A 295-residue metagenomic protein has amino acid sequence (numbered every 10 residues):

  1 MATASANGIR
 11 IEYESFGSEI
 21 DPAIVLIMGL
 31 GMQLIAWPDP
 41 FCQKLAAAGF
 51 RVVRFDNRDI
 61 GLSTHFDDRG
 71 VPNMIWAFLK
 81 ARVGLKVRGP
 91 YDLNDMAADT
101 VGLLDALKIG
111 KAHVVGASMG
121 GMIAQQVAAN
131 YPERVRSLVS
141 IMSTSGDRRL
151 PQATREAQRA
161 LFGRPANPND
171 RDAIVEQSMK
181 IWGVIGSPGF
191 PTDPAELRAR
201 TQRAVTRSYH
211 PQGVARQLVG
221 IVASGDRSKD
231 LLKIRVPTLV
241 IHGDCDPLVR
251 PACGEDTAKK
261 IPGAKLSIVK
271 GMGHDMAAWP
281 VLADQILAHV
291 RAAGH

Functional and structural regions predicted by a protein language model:
I9-V83: Conserved HGGG/HGGXW glycine-rich cap/lid loop of the alpha/beta-hydrolase fold
R82, P90, N94-A112: Conserved acidic catalytic loop of the alpha/beta-hydrolase fold
G110-Q152: Conserved hydrolase catalytic core segment
A153-K229, D256: Alpha/beta-hydrolase
I234, V240-H242: Short beta-strand/loop motif that positions the catalytic acidic residue of the alpha/beta-hydrolase fold
V236, R250-T257: Short alpha-helix in the alpha/beta-hydrolase fold that links the catalytic acid
C245-V249: Acidic catalytic loop of the alpha/beta-hydrolase fold
A264-H295: Catalytic active-site module of serine/aspartate enzymes centered on a nucleophile-bearing elbow/loop
